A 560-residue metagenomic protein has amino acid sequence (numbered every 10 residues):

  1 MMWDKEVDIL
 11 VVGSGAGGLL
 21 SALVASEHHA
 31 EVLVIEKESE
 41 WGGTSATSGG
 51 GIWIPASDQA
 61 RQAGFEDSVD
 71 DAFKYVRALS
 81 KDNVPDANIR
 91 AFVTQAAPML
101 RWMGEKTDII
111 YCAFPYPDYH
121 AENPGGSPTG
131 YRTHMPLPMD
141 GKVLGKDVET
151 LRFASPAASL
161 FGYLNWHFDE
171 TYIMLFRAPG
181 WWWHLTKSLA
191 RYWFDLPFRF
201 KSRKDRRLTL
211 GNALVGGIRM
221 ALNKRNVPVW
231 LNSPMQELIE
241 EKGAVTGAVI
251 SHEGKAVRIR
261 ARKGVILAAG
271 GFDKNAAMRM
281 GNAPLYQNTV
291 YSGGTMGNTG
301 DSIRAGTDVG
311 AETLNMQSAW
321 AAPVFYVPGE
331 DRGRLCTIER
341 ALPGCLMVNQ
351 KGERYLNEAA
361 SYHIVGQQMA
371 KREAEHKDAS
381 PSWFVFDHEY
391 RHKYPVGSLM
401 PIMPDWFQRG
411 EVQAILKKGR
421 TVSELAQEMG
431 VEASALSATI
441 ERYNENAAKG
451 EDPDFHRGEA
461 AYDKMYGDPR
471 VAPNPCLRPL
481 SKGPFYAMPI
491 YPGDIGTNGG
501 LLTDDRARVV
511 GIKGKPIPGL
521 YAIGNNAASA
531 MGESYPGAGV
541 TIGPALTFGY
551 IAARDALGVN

Functional and structural regions predicted by a protein language model:
M1-I9, E27, N212, G216 (+2 more regions): Extreme N-terminal leader/targeting segments of oxidoreductases
I9-V34: N-terminal Rossmann-like FAD-binding beta1-loop-alpha1 element of flavoenzymes
E27-T47: Glycine-rich FAD pyrophosphate-binding loop
I54-F92, L151-E170: Glycine-rich active-site loop/strand segments that organize a redox cofactor
V93-E253, Y326, I440, A447-V471 (+1 more regions): Conserved redox-cofactor binding core of oxidoreductases
L137-H184, I303-A305, E312-V431, A435: An anion/pyrophosphate-binding glycine-rich loop and adjacent beta-alpha core in soluble alpha-beta enzymes
R203-N212, K224, H252-E330, R334 (+2 more regions): Glycine-rich loop(s) and the adjacent beta-strand/alpha-helix scaffold that form part
E237, E241-V245, A435-A530, S534: A glycine-rich dinucleotide-binding beta-alpha-beta segment and adjacent secondary-structure elements that constitute
